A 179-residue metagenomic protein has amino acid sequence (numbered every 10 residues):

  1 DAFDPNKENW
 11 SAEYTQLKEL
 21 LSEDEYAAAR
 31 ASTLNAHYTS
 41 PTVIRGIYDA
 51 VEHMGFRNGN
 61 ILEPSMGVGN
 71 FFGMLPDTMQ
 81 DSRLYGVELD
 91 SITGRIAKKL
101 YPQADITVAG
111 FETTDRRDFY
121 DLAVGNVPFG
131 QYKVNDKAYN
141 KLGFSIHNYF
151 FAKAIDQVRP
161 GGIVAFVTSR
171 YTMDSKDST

Functional and structural regions predicted by a protein language model:
D1-L100, A104: Class I S-adenosyl-L-methionine
E23, V124-F129: Amphipathic alpha-helical repeat scaffolds
I47, V87-S91, G143-T179: Conserved Class I SAM-dependent methyltransferase catalytic core
F71-F72, F129-Q131, Y171-D174: Short acidic, S/G/P-rich loop/turn micro-motifs used as interaction or catalytic elements
A109-G110: Conserved acidic residues
T114-V124: A short acidic, Gly/Pro-enriched loop at the edge of an enzyme's catalytic core that lines a small-molecule cofactor
K133-D136, K176-D177: Conserved ATPase-coupling elements of RecA-like P-loop NTPase cores
K137-L142: Short glycine-enriched, charge-decorated loop/helix-capping segments at active-site entrances that position
